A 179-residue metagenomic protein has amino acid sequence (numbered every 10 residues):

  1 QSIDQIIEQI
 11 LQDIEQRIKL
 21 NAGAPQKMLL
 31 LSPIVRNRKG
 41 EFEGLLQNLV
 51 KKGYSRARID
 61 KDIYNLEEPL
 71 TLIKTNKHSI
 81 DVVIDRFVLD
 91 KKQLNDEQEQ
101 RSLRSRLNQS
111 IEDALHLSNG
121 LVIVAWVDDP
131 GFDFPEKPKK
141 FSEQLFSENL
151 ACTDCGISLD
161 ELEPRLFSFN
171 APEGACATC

Functional and structural regions predicted by a protein language model:
Q1-T178: Conserved phosphate-binding elements of NTP-dependent enzyme cores
